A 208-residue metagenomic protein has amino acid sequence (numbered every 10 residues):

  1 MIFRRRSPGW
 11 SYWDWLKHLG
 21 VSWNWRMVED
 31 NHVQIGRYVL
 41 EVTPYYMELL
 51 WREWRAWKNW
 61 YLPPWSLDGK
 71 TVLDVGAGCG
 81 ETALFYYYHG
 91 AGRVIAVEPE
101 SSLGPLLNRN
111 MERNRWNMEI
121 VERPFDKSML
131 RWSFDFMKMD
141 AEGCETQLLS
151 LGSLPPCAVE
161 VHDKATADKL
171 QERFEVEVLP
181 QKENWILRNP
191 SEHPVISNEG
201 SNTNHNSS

Functional and structural regions predicted by a protein language model:
M1-V97, P105-L106, A167, V178-S208: S-adenosyl-L-methionine
L67, H89, W116, W132 (+1 more regions): Structured loop/turn residues at beta-strand edges in well-structured enzyme cores
V75-C79, V121-A167: Active-site segment flanking the S-adenosylmethionine/decSAM binding pocket in AdoMet-dependent transferases
F85, H89, R109, Q147-S153 (+1 more regions): A short acidic, amphipathic alpha-helical/loop segment
G92-R93, N117, P156: Residues at the starts of beta-strands that form the adenosine-phosphate
E100: Conserved SAM/SAH-binding beta-strand->alpha-helix loop
L107-M118: Short, conserved SAM-binding/catalytic segment of Class I S-adenosyl-L-methionine-dependent methyltransferases
E119-V121, E177-L179: General small-molecule cofactor/ligand-binding pocket signal
